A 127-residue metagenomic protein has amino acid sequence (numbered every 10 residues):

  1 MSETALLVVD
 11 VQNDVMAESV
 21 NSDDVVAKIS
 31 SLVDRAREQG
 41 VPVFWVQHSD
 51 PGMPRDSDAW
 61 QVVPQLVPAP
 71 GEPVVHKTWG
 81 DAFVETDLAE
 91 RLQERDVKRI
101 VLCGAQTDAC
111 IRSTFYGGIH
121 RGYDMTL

Functional and structural regions predicted by a protein language model:
M1-K77, A89-E90, E94, K98: Active-site acidic carboxylates
T4, T107, T114, T126: Ser/Thr-centric signal marking residues that sit in or immediately flank functional binding/regulatory motifs
D14, G80, Q106-D108: Short glycine-rich anion-binding loops that position phosphate/pyrophosphate groups of nucleotides and phosphorylated
V43, M125-L127: Hydrophobic beta-strand scaffold residues
V75, L102, G118: Conserved, mostly hydrophobic/aromatic
V84-E85, C110-R112: Short, well-ordered alpha-helical microsegments
Q93-A109: Active-site neighborhoods of divalent-metal-dependent phosphate/nucleic-acid chemistry enzymes
I111-R121: Short Gly/Thr/Asp-enriched flexible loops that form oxyanion-binding sites at enzyme active sites
